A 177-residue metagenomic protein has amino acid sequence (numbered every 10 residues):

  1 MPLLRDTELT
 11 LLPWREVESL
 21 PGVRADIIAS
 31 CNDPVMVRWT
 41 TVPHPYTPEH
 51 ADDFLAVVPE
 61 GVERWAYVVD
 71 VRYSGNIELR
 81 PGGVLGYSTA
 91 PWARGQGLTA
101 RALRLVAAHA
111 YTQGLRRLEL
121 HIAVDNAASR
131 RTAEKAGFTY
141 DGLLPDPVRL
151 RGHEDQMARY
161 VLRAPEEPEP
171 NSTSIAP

Functional and structural regions predicted by a protein language model:
M1-P34, R64-P177: Acyl-donor (CoA/ACP) binding surface of acyl/acetyltransferases
P34-L55: Conserved GNAT-fold acetyl-CoA-binding loop/helix
A56-G61: Short loop/turn motifs at secondary-structure junctions and domain boundaries
